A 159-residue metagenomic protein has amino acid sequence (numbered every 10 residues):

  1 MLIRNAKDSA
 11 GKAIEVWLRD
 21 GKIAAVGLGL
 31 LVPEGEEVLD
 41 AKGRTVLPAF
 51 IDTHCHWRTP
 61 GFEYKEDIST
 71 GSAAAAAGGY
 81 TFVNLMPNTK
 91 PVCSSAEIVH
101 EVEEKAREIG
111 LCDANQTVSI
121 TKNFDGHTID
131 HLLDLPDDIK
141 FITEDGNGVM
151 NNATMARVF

Functional and structural regions predicted by a protein language model:
M1-L2, G79, G110, D138: Short loop/turn motifs at secondary-structure junctions
M1-P48: Histidine-rich, glycine-flanked metal-binding segment
A6, G21, G43, H54 (+4 more regions): Divalent metal-coordination and catalytic microenvironments
E34-K42, S72, M155-F159: Short amphipathic alpha-helices and their capping/turn segments at secondary-structure boundaries
E37-L39, I51, N84, N115: Hydrophobic/aromatic beta-strand patches that form the interior of the parallel beta-sheet core in alpha/beta enzyme
R44-I109: Metal-associated gating/positioning segment near the N- to mid-region
T89-H100, A106-F159: Histidine/acidic-residue-rich, glycine-tolerant segments that coordinate divalent metal ions
